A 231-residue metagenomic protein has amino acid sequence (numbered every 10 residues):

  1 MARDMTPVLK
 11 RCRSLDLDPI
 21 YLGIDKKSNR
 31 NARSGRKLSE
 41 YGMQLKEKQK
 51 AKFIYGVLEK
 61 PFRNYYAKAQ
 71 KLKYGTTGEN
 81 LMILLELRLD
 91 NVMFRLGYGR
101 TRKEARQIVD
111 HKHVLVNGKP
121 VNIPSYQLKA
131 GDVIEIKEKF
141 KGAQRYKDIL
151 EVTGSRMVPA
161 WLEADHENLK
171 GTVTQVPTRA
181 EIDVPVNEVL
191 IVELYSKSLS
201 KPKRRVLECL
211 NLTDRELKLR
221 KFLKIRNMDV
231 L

Functional and structural regions predicted by a protein language model:
M1-L96, I123-N227: Ferredoxin-like alpha/beta domains used as RNA- or RNAP-binding modules
R95, D110-H111: The C-terminal cap of the DNA-recognition helix in HTH/winged-HTH DNA-binding domains, marking the helix-to-coil
G99-R102: Beta-rich strand-turn-strand
I108-V109, L128: Short, well-ordered loop/turn sites that connect or cap secondary structure elements
